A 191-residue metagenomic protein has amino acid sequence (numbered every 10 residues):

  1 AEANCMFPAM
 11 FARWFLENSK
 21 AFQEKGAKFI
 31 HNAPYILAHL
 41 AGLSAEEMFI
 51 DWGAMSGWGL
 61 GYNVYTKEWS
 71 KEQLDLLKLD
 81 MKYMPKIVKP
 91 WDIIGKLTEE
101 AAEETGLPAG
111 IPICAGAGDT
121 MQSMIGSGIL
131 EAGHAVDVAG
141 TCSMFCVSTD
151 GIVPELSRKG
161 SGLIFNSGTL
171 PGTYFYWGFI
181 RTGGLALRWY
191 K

Functional and structural regions predicted by a protein language model:
E2-G118: Gly/Ser/Thr-rich active-site cleft segment
E103, L107, I111-K191: Catalytic phosphate/nucleotide-handling subdomain of diverse soluble enzymes
